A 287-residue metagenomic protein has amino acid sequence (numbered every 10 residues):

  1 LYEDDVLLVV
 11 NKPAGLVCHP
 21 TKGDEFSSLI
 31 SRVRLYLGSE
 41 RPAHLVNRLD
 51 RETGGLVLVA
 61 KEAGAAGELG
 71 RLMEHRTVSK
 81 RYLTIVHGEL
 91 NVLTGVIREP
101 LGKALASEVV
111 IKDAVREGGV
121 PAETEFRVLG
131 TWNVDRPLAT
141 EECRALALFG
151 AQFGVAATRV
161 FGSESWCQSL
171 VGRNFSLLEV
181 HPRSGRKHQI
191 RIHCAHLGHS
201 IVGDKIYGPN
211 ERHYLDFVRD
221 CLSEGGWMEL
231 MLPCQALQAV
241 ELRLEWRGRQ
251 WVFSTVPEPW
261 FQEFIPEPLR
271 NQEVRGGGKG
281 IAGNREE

Functional and structural regions predicted by a protein language model:
L1, R243-E245: A general beta-strand register signal
L1-E123, R127-G172, V256-I281, E287: RNA pseudouridine synthases
V6, L16, V120, R186 (+2 more regions): Short acidic/polar mixed-charge low-complexity motifs
E25-L29, V33, E141-R243: Pseudouridine synthase
L58, L178-V180, F253: Short beta-strand motif preference
I111-K112, Q189, V252: A sequence-level detector of short linear motifs
E245, S254-V256: A structural detector for beta-sheet-dominated domains
